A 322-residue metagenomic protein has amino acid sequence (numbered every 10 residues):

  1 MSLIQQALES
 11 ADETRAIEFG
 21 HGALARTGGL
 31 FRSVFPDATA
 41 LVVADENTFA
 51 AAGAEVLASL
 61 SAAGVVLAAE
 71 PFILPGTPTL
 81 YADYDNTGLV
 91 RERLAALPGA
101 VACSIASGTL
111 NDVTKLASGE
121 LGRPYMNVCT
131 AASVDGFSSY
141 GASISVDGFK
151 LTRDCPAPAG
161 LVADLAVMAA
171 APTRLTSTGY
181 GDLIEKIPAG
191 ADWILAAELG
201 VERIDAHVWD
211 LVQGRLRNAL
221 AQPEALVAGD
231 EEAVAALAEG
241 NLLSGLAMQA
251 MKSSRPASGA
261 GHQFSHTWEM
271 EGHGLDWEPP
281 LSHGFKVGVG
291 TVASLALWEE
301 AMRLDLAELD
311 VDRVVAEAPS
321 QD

Functional and structural regions predicted by a protein language model:
M1-V101: ATP/NTP phosphate-donor binding region
E9-S10, V34-F35, L94-L97, S118 (+6 more regions): Solvent-exposed alpha-helices and their adjacent loops that cap or buttress functional pockets in soluble metabolic
S33, V56-S61, G119-E120, A142 (+2 more regions): Short, solvent-exposed amphipathic alpha-helical segments in soluble enzyme and RNA/protein-processing domains
T39-L41, A100-A102, P124-M126, A159-L161 (+1 more regions): Structural motif
V43-A44, A106, A163: Short beta-strand/turn micro-motifs composed of small residues that flank or help shape donor/cofactor-binding pockets
L94-T130: A short, small-residue-rich loop immediately preceding and capping a beta-strand
L116-R217: A glycine/threonine-rich phosphate-anchoring loop and its flanking beta-alpha core in nucleotide/phosphate-binding
L211-D322: Active-site segments that bind and position negatively charged phosphate/pyrophosphate groups
